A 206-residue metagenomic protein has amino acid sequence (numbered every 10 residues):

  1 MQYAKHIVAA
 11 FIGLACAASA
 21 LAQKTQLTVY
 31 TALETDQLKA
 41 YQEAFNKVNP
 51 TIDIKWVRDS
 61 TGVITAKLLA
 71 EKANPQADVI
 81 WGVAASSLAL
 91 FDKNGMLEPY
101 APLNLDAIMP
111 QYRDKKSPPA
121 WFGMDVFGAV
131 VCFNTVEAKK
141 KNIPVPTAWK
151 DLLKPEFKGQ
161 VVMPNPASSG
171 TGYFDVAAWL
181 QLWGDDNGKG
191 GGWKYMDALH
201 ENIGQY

Functional and structural regions predicted by a protein language model:
M1-V8: Bacterial N-terminal signal peptides that target proteins for export
A9-A10, A20: Cleavable N-terminal signal peptides
G13-L14, S86: Short, linear, compositionally biased motifs with a strong N-terminal bias
Q23-L90: Early extracytoplasmic/lumenal segment of secretory-pathway proteins
A32, D36-K39, Q76-Y206: Extracytoplasmic ligand-binding site segments that recognize negatively charged/polar headgroups
